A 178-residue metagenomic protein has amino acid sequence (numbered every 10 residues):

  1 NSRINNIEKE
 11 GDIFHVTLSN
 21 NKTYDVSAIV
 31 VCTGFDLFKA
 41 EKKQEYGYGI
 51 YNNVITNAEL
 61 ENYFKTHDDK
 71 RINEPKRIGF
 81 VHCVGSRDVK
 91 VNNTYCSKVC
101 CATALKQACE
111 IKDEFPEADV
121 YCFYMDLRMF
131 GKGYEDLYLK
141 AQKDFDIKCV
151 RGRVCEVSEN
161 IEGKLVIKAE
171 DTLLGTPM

Functional and structural regions predicted by a protein language model:
N1-E10, H15-V16, T23, C32-G131: Rossmann-like dinucleotide/flavin-binding elements
S2-F14, R151-K164: A conserved short coil-to-beta-strand element within the FAD-binding core of flavoproteins
H15-L18, I167-A169: SH3/SH3-like beta-barrel fold
N20-A28, L174-M178: Core beta-strand elements of the Rossmann-like FAD/NAD(P) dinucleotide-binding domain in flavoenzyme oxidoreductases
I55, Y121-F123, K148-G152, K168: General small-molecule cofactor/ligand-binding pocket signal
E114-A118, D144-K148, T176: Secondary-structure transition/capping motifs at alpha-helix termini and the adjoining loop/turn into the next element
D136-N160: A glycine-rich helix N-cap at a beta->alpha junction
E162, I167-L174: Flexible, glycine/threonine-enriched loop-and-boundary segments that flank and lead into catalytic domains of large
